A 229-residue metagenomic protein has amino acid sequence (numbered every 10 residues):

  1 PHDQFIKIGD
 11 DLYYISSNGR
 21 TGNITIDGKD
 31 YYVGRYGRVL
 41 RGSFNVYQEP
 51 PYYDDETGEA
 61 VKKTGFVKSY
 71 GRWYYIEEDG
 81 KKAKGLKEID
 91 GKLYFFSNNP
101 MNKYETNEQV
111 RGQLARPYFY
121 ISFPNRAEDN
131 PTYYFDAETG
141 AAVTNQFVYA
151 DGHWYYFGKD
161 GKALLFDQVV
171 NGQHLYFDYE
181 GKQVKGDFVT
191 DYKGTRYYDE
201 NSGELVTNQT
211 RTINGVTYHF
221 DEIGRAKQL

Functional and structural regions predicted by a protein language model:
P1-L229: Extracellular adhesion/carbohydrate-binding repeat motifs centered on closely spaced tryptophans
